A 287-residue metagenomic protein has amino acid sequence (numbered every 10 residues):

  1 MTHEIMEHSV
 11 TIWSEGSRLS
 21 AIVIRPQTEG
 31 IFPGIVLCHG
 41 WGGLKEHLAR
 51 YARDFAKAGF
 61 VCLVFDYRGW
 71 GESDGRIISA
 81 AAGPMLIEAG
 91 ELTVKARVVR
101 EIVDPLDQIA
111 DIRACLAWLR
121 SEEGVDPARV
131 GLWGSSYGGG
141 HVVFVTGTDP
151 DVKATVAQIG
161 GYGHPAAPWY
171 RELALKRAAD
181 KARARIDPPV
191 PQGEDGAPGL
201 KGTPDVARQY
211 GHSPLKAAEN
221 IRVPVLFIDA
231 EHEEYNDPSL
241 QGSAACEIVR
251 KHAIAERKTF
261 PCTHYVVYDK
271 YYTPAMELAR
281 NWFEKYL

Functional and structural regions predicted by a protein language model:
M1-G30: N-terminal cap/lid segment of alpha/beta-hydrolase-fold proteins
F32, L37-G43: Active-site glycine-rich loops that stabilize anionic/oxyanionic intermediates across multiple enzyme folds
W41-R53, Y67, P238-Q241: The serine-hydrolase catalytic nucleophile loop
F55-R76, A81-P84, E88-E91: Conserved alpha/beta-hydrolase
A82-E123: Alpha/beta-hydrolase active-site loop
D107-R183: Primarily recognizes the serine-hydrolase "nucleophile elbow" in alpha/beta-hydrolase and SGNH/GDSL folds
I221, F227-D229: Short beta-strand/loop motif that positions the catalytic acidic residue of the alpha/beta-hydrolase fold
C262-T273: Catalytic histidine-centered segment of alpha/beta-hydrolase-like enzymes
